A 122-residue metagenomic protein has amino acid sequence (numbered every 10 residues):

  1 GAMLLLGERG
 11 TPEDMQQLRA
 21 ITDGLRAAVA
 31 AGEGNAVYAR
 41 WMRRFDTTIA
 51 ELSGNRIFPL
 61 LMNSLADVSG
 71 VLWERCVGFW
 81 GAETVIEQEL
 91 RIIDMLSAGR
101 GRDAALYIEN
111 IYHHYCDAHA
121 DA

Functional and structural regions predicted by a protein language model:
G10, V29-A30, L96: Hydrophobic/aromatic side-chain positions at a characteristic register within alpha-helices of tetratricopeptide repeats
E13-L18, F58-M62: Acidic/histidine metal-binding catalytic segments
R19-R26, R40-D46, N63-A122: C-terminal all-alpha effector/ligand-binding and dimerization domain of prokaryotic HTH-type transcriptional repressors
G32-V37: Cytochrome P450
I49: Short basic (Lys/Arg) and small-residue
G54-R56, G99-R100: Short loop-to-helix capping motifs
